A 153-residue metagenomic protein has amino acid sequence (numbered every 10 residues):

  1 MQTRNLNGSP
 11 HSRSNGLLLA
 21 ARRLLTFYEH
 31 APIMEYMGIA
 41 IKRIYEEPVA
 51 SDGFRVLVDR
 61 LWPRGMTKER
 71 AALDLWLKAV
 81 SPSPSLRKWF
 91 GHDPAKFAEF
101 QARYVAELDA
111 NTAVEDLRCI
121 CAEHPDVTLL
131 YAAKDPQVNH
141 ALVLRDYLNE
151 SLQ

Functional and structural regions predicted by a protein language model:
Q2, H11, Y28-H30: Low-complexity, intrinsically disordered or signal/transmembrane-proximal segments
H11-S14, L24: Repetitive helical segments and hydrophobic/amphipathic motifs
L18-R22: Short, composition-biased linear "edge" segments at structural boundaries
E29-Q153: Residues lining hydrophobic/aromatic ligand-binding pockets adjacent to catalytic sites
